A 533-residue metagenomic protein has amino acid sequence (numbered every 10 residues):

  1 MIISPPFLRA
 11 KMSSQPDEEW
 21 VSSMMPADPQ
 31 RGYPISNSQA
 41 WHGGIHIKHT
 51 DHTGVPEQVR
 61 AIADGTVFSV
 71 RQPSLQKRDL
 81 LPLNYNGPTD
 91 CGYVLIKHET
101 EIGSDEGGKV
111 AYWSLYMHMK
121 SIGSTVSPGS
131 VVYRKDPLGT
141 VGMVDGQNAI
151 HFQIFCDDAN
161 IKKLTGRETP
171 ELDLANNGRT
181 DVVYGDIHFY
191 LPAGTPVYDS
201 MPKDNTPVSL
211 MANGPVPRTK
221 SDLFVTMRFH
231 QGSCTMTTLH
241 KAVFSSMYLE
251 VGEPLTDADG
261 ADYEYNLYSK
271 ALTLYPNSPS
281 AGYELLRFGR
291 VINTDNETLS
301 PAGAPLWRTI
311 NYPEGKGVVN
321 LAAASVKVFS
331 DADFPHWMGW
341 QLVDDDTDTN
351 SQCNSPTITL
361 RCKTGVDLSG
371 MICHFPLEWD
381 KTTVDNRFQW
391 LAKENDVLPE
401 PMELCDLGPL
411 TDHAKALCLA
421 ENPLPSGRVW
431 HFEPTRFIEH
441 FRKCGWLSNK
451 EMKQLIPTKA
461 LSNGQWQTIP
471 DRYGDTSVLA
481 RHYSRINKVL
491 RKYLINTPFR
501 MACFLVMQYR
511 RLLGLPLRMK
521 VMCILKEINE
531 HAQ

Functional and structural regions predicted by a protein language model:
M1-G92, K97-D105, Y133-R134, V141-M143 (+2 more regions): Surface-exposed, glycine-biased beta-strand/turn segments
I2-P34, G123, F155-A532: Cell-wall glycan-active module
A40, H52, Q58-R60, T89 (+6 more regions): Solvent-exposed, acidic/flexible segments
H46, V59-A61, V94-K97, W113-H118 (+6 more regions): Structural recognition of the beta-strand scaffold that forms the well-ordered cores of secreted hydrolase catalytic
D51, S74, T100, K120 (+4 more regions): A mature extracytoplasmic/lumenal domain signature
D79-P88, D105-G108, Y483-I495: Short N-terminal edge-element motif at the start of the domain
Y116, K135-L138, T309-I310: Short alpha-helical segments in extracytoplasmic peptidoglycan/chitin-binding modules and envelope-associated proteins
G123-V132: Acidic, glycine-anchored pre-beta loop/turn
